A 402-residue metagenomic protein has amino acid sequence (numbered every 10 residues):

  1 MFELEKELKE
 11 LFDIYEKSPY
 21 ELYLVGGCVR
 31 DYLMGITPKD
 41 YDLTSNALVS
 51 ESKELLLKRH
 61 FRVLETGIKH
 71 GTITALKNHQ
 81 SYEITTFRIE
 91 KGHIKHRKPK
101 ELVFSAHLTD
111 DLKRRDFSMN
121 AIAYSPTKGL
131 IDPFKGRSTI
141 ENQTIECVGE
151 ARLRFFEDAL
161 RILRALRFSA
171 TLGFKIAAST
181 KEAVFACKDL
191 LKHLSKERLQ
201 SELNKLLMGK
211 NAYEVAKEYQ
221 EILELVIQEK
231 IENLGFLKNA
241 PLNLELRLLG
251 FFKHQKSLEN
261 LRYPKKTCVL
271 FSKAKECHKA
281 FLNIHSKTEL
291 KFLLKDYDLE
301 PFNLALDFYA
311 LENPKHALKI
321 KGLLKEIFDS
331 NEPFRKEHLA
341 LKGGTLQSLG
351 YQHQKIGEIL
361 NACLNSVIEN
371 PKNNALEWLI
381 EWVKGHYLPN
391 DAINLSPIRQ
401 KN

Functional and structural regions predicted by a protein language model:
M1-N402: Catalytic cores of the polymerase beta-like nucleotidyltransferase superfamily and closely associated nucleotide
